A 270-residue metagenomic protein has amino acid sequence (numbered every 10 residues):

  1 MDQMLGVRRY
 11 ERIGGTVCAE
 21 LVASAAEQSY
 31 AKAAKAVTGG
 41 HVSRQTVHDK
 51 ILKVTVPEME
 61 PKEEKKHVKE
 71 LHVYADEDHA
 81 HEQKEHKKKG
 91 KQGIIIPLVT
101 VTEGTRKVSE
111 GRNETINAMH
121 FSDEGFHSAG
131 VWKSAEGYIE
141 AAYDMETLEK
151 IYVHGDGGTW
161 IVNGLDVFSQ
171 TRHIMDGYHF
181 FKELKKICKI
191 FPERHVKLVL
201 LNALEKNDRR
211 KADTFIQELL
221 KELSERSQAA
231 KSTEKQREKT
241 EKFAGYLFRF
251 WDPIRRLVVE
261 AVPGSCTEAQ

Functional and structural regions predicted by a protein language model:
M1-Q270: Catalytic center-proximal scaffold of phosphoryl-transfer enzymes
